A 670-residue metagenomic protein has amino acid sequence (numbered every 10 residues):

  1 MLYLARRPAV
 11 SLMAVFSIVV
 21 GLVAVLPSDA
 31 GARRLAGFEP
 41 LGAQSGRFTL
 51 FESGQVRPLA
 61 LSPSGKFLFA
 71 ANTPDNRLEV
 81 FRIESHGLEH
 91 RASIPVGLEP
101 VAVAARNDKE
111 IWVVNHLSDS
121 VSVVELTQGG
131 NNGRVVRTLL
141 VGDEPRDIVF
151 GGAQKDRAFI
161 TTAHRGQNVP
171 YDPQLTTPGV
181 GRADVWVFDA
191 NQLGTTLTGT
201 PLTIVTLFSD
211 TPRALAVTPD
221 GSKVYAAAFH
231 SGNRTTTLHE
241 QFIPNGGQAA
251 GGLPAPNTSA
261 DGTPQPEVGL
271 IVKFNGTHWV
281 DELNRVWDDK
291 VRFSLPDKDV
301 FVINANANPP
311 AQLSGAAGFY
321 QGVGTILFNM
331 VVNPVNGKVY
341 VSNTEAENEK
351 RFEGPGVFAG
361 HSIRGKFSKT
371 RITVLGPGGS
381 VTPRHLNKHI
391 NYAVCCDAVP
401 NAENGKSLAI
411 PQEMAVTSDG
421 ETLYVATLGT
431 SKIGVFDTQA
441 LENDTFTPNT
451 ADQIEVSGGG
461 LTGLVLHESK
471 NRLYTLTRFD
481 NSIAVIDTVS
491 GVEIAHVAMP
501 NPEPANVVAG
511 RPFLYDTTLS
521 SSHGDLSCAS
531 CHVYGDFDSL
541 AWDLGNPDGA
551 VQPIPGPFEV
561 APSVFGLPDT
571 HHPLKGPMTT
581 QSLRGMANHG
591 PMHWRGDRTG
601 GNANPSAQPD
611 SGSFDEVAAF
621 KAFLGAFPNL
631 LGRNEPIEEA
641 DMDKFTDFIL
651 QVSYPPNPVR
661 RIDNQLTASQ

Functional and structural regions predicted by a protein language model:
Q44-L50, R57, E89-I94, R134-L139 (+5 more regions): A short beta-strand motif characteristic of beta-propeller blades
S45-E79, E282, L295-P296, L408-S418: Beta-strand-rich domains and repeat architectures in extracellular enzymes and scaffolds, especially beta-propellers
S64-K66, D108-K109, K155-D156, D220-S222 (+3 more regions): Short coil/turn segments that connect the beta-strands within blades of beta-propeller domains
D75-R77, L88, S118-S120, G133 (+10 more regions): A detector of repeated loop/turn-to-beta-strand junctions in beta-rich toroidal repeat architectures
I83-H86, E125-G130, A190-L193, N304-N308 (+3 more regions): Short loop/turn segments that connect beta-strands within beta-propeller blades
T161-V180, A227-S294, V341-K369: Short, conserved, GDST-rich strand-edge loop motifs in beta-rich repeat architectures
R165, A226-A227, T236, W287-R292 (+1 more regions): Periplasmic c-type cytochrome electron-transfer domains
